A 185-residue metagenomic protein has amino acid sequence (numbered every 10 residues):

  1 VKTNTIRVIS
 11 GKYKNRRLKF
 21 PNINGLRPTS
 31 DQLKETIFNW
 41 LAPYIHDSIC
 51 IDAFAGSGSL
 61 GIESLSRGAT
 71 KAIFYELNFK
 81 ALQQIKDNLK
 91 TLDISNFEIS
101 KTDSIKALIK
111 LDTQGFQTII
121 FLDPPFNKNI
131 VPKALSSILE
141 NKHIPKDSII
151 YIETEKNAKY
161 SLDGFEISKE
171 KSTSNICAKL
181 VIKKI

Functional and structural regions predicted by a protein language model:
V1-I185: Class I S-adenosyl-L-methionine-dependent methyltransferase catalytic core
